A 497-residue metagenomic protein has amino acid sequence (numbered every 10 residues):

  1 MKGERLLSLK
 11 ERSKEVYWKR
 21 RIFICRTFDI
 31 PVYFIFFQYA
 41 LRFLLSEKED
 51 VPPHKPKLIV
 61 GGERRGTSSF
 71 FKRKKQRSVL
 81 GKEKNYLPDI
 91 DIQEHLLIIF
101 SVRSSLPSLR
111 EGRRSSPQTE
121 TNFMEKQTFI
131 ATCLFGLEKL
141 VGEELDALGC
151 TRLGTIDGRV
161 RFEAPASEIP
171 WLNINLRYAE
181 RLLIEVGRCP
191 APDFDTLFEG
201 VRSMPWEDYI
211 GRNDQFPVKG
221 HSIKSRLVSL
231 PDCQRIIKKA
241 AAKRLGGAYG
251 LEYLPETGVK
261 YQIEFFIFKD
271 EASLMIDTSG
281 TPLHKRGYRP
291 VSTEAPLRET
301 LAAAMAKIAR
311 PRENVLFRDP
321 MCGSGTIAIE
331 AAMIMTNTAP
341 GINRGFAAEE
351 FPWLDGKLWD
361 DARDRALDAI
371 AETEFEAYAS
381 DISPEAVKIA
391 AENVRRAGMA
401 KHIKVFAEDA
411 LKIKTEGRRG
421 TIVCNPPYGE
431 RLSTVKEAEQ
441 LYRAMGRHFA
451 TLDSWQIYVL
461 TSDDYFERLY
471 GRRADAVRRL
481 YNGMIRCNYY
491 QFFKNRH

Functional and structural regions predicted by a protein language model:
M1-R5, E11-V16, R20-R21, S46-E49 (+4 more regions): Intrinsically disordered, glycine-rich low-complexity segments
R5-R12, V16, R26, Q38-L45 (+5 more regions): Compositionally biased, intrinsically disordered low-complexity segments enriched in Pro/Arg/Gln/His
L9, W18, F34-Q38, L44 (+7 more regions): Short hydrophobic targeting helices and cationic amphipathic motifs that mediate membrane/organellar targeting
N122-V259: Non-catalytic nucleic-acid substrate-recognition regions in nucleic-acid-modifying enzymes
E125-L137, V141-E143, A147, V160-L176 (+4 more regions): S-adenosyl-L-methionine
I223-R226, P282, P427-R431: A short, flexible beta-alpha/helix-coil linker loop
L297-K414, E430-R431, V435-E437: Conserved S-adenosyl-L-methionine
A410-K412, E416-H497: C-terminal catalytic and target-recognition region of SAM-dependent MTase-like enzymes, primarily methyltransferases
